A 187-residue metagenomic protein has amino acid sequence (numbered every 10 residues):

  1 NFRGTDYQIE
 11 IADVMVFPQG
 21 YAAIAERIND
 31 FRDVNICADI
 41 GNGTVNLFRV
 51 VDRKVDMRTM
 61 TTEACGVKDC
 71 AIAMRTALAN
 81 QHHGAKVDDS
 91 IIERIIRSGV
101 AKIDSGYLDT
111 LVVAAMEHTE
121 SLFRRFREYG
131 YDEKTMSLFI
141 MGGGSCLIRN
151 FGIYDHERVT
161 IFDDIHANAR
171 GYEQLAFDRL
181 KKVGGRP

Functional and structural regions predicted by a protein language model:
N1-C37, V55-D69, Q81, S90-P187: Nucleotide/phosphate-binding catalytic cleft detector across ATP-hydrolyzing and phosphate-transferring enzymes
A38-N42: Active-site-proximal alpha-helical scaffolds that flank and shape metal-associated catalytic sites
V45-R49: Short beta-strand scaffold segments in enzyme catalytic cores
V51-R53: Short loop/turn segments that connect beta-strands within beta-propeller blades
M74: P-loop NTP-binding/switch modules centered on Walker-like glycine-rich loops
A77: Short, small-residue alpha-helix embedded
G84-K86: Short, structured loop/turn "capping" segments at alpha-beta junctions
